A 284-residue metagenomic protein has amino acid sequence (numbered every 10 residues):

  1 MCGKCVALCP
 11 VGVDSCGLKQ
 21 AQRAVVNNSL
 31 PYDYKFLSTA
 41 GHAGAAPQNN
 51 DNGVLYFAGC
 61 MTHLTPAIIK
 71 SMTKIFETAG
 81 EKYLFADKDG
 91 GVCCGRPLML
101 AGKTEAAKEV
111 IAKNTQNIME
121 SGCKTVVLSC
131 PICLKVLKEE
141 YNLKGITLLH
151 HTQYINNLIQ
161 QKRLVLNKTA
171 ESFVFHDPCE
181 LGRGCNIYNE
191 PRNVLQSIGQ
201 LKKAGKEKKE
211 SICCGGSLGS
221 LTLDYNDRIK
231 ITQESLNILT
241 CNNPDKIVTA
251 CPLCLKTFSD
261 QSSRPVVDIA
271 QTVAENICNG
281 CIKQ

Functional and structural regions predicted by a protein language model:
K4-Q284: Iron-sulfur cluster-binding electron-transfer modules in prokaryotic oxidoreductases
